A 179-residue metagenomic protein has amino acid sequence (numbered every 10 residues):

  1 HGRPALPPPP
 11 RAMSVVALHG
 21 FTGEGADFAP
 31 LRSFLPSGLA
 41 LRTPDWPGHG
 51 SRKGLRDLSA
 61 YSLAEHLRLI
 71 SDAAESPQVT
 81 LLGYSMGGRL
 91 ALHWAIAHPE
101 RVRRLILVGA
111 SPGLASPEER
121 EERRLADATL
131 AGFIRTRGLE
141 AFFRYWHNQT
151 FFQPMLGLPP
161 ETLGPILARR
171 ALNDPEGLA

Functional and structural regions predicted by a protein language model:
S14-G20: Short beta-strand element of the alpha/beta-hydrolase
G20-G23, S85: Active-site glycine-rich loops that stabilize anionic/oxyanionic intermediates across multiple enzyme folds
T22-P30: Serine-hydrolase catalytic-loop signature spanning alpha/beta hydrolases and amidase-signature enzymes
A29-R32, R42-L82: Active-site loop/oxyanion-hole signature of alpha/beta-hydrolase fold enzymes
G83, G87, A91: Gly/Ala-rich beta-loop-alpha elbow adjacent to hydrolase catalytic centers
I96, R103-I134: Flexible "cap/lid" loop of the alpha/beta hydrolase fold
E118-E121, F133-A179: Conserved alpha/beta-hydrolase catalytic His-Asp/Glu region
